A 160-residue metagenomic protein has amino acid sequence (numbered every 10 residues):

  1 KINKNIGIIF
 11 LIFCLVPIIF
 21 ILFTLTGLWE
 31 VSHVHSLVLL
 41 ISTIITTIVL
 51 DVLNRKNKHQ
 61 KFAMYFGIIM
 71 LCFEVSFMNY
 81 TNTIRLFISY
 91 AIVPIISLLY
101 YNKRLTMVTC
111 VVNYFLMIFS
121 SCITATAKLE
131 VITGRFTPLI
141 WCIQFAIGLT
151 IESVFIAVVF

Functional and structural regions predicted by a protein language model:
K4-N82, S89-I96, N113-Y114: Hydrophobic transmembrane alpha-helices and their membrane-interface boundaries in multi-pass, membrane-anchored
I18-I41, K103-F160: Alpha-helical transmembrane segments and their interfaces in multipass membrane proteins
V75, L98-Y100, F145: Generic detector of bulky aromatic hydrophobic side chains
N79-R85, Y101-L105: Transmembrane helix interruption/hinge and helix-loop junction motifs
A91, I95, L99, I156-V159: Alpha-helical transmembrane segments in multipass membrane proteins, preferentially the mid-helix core
